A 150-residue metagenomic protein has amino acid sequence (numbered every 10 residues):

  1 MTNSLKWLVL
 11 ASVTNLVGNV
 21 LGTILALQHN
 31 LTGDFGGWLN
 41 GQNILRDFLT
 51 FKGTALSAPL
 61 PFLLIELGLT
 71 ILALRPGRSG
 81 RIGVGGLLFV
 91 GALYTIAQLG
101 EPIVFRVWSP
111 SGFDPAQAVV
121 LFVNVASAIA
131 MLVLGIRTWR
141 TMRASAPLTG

Functional and structural regions predicted by a protein language model:
M1-Q28, R137-R143, G150: Cytosolic juxtamembrane helix and N-cap/initiation of the first transmembrane helix
N3-V17, R75-G91: Interfacial segments of alpha-helical transmembrane regions
W7-L8, F62-L64, S79-R81, L87-L88 (+3 more regions): Small-residue packing motifs within transmembrane alpha-helices
T14-L60: Hydrophobic transmembrane helix segments
R46-E66, D114-A128: Alpha-helical transmembrane segments of polytopic membrane proteins
E66-G85, W139-M142: Juxtamembrane helix-break-helix junctions at the cytosolic face of small multi-pass alpha-helical membrane proteins
G85-A118: Hydrophobic alpha-helical transmembrane segments of integral membrane proteins
F122-A146: Membrane-water interface at the C-terminal end of transmembrane alpha helices
